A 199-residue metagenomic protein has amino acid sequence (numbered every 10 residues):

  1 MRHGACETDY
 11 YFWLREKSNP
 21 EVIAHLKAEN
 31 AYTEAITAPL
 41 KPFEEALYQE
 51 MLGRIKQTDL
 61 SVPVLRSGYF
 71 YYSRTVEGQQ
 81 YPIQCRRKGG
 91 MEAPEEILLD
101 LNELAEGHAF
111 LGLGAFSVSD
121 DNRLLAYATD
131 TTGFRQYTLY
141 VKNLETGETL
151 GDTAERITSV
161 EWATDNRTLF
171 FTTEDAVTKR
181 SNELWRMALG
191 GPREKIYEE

Functional and structural regions predicted by a protein language model:
M1-E199: Beta-propeller folds
